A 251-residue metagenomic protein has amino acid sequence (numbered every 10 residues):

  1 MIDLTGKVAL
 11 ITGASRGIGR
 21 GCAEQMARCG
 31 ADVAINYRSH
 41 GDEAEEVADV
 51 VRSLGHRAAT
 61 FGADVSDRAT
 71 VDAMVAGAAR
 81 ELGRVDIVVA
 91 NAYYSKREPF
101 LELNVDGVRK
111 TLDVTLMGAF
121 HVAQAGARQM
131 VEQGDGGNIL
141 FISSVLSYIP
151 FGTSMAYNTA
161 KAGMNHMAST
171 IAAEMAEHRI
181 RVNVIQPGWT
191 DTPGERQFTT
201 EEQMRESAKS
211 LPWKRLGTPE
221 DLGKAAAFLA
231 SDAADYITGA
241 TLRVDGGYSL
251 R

Functional and structural regions predicted by a protein language model:
V8, S15-G17: Conserved glycine-rich cofactor-binding loop
L82, R215-V244, Y248-L250: C-terminal substrate-recognition "lid" of short-chain dehydrogenase/reductases
S95-E98, L103, P150-T159, T170: Active-site loop-to-helix junction immediately N-terminal to the catalytic Tyr of the SDR YXXXK motif in Rossmann-fold
P99-F100, N104-L112, E195, S207: Substrate-binding pocket helix/loop in short-chain dehydrogenase/reductase
A123, A160, A168: Active-site helix of classical SDR
R128, A173-E177, D235: Alpha-helical segment proximal to the catalytic Tyr-Lys
S144: Residue(s) in the substrate-gating loop at a strand-loop-helix junction that position the organic substrate next
